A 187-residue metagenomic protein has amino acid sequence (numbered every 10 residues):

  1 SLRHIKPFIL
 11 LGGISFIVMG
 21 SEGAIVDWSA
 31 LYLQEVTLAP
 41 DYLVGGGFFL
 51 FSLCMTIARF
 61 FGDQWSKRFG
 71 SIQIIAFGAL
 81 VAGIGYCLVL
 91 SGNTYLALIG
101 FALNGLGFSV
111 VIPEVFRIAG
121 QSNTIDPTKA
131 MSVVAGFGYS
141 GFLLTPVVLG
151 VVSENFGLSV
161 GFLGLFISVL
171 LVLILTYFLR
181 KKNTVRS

Functional and structural regions predicted by a protein language model:
K6-F49: Extracytoplasmic gate region of multi-pass secondary transporters
L33-Q34, W65-S66, G120, V148-G157: Interfacial helix-cap and linker-helix signal at transmembrane-aqueous boundaries of multi-pass secondary transporters
G46-M55, F137-G138: Transmembrane alpha-helical segments of major facilitator superfamily
Q73-C87: Structural signature of the two symmetry-related core transmembrane helices
G85, Y95-L103: Paired small-residue
V110-N123: Intracellular juxtamembrane helix-capping segments at the cytosolic ends of symmetry-related transmembrane helices
I125-L158, L165: A late C-terminal transmembrane helix in Major Facilitator Superfamily
F166-S187: Multi-pass alpha-helical transporter architecture, strongest for 12-TM Major Facilitator/SLC carriers used
